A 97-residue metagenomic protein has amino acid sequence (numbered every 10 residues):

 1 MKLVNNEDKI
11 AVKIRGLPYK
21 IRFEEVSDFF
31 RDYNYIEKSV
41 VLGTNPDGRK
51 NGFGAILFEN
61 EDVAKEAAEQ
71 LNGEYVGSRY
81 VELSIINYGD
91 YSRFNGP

Functional and structural regions predicted by a protein language model:
M1-I85, R93: Canonical RRM/RBD RNA-binding surface and closely related RRM-like beta-sheet modules in eukaryotic RNA-binding proteins
D90-G96: Intrinsically disordered, low-complexity Ser/Thr-rich linker and spacer segments in cell-wall-related proteins
